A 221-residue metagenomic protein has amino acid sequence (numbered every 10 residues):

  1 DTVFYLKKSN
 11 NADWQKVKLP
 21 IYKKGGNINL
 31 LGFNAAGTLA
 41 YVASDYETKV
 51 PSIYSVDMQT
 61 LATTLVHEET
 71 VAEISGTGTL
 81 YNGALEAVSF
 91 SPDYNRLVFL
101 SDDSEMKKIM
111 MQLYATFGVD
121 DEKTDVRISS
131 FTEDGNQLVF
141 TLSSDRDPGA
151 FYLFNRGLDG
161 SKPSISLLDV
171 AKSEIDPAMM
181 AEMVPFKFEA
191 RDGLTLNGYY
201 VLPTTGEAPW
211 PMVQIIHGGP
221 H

Functional and structural regions predicted by a protein language model:
D1-F4, D13-A43, P51-I53, V71-V88 (+2 more regions): Conserved beta-propeller blade repeats
V3-L6, L31, I53-S55, L85 (+4 more regions): Hydrophobic beta-strand positions in blades of beta-propellers and related beta-sheet-rich domains
K8-N10, D57-L61, G157-D159: Short loop/turn segments that connect beta-strands within beta-propeller blades
Q15-L19, T64-T70, S164-V170: Beta-propeller fold detector
Y46-K49, P92-N95, S144-D147: Short glycine/acidic-enriched loop and turn motifs that connect beta-strands
V50-S52, P148, W210: A detector of repeated loop/turn-to-beta-strand junctions in beta-rich toroidal repeat architectures
L97-T205: Non-catalytic accessory segments flanking enzyme active sites
A208-G218: Short beta-strand element of the alpha/beta-hydrolase
